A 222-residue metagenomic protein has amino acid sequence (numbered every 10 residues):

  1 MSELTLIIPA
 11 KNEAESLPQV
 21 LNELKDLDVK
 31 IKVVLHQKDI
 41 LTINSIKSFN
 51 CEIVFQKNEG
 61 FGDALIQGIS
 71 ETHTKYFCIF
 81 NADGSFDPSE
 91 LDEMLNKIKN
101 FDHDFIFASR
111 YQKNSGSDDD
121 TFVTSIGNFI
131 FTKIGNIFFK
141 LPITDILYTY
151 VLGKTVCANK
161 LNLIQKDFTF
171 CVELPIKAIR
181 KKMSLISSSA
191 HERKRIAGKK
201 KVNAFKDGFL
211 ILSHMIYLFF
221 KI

Functional and structural regions predicted by a protein language model:
M1-L4, I8-P9, E15, F138-K140 (+1 more regions): Hydrophobic helical membrane-anchoring modules
S2-T5, K25-V33, C51: Short loop->beta transition adjacent to catalytic acidic/histidine clusters or analogous donor-positioning motifs
N12-D26: Short, well-formed alpha-helical segments that are part of the catalytic scaffolds of diverse glycosyltransferases
E13-S16, K38, F61, D87: Donor nucleotide-sugar binding loop of glycosyltransferases
L24, G68, D83, K154 (+3 more regions): Residue-level signature of catalytic and energy-coupling elements of molecular machines, predominantly ATP/GTP-dependent
L35-I43: A conserved acidic beta->alpha catalytic loop
K57-E59, D63-E71, Y76, S89-F168 (+1 more regions): Acceptor/aglycone-binding surface of glycosyltransferases and processive sugar-polymer synthases
K75-S85: Short beta-strand-to-loop acidic/aromatic patch adjacent to the donor-nucleotide binding site
